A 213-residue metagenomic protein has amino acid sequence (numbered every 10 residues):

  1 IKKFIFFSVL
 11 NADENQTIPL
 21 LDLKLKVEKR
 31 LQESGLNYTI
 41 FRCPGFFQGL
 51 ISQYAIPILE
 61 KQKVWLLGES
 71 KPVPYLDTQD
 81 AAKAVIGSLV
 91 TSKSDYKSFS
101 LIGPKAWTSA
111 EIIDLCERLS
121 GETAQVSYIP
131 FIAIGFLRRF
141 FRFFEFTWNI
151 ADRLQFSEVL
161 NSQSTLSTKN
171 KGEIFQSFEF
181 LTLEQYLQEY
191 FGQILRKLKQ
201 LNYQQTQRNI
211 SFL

Functional and structural regions predicted by a protein language model:
I1, L36, K63, K93-S94 (+3 more regions): Generic structural signal for secondary-structure transition and capping sites
I1, P130-F131: Extended, compositionally biased low-complexity polar/Lys-Gly-rich tracts and adjacent boundary/linker regions are
K2-I5, T39: Conserved catalytic-site loops of classical short-chain dehydrogenases/reductases
I5, A55-L59, K83-I86, W107 (+3 more regions): Membrane-targeting and insertion segments and their boundary/processing signals
F7-V9: Short, conserved active-site loops that position catalytic residues or coordinate cofactors/metal ions across diverse
N11-A124, G135-F143: Oxidoreductase cofactor-interface core, primarily capturing Rossmann-like NAD(P)-dependent enzymes
Q125-I129: General small-molecule cofactor/ligand-binding pocket signal
I132-L213: A hydrophobic C-terminal alpha-helical subdomain
